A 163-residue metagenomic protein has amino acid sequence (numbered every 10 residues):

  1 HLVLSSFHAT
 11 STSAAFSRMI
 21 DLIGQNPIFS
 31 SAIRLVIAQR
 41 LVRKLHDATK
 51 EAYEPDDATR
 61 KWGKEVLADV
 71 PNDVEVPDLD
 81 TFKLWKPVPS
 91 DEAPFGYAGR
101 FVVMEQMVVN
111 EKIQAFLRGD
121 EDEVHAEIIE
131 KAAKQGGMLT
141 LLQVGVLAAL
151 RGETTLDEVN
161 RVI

Functional and structural regions predicted by a protein language model:
H1-I163: Short, flexible helix-loop junctions that flank or precede catalytic/ligand sites
